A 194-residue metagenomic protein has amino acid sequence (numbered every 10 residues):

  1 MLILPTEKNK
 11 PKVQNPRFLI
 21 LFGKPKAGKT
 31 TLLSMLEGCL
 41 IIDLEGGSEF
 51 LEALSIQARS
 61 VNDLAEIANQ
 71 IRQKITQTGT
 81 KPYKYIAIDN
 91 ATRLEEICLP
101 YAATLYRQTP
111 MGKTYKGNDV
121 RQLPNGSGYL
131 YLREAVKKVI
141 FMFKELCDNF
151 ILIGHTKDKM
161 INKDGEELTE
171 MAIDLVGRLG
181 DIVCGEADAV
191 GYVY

Functional and structural regions predicted by a protein language model:
L2-I97: Conserved P-loop
A58, A102-Y106, L168-T169: Glycine-rich, phosphate-binding/catalytic loops in enzymes
L64-I71, N125-K137, T169-R178: Well-ordered, non-membrane alpha-helical segments in soluble/globular domains
T80-Y85, L146-L152: Loop/turn-to-beta-strand initiation segments
A91-E95, P100-A103, D158-K159: A short acidic, glycine/proline-enriched capping/turn motif at secondary-structure boundaries, especially helix N-cap
C98-Y131: A solvent-exposed, charged loop/short amphipathic helix patch at secondary-structure junctions
A135-C147: Catalytic-core regions built around general acid/base machinery
F150-Y194: Phosphate-binding/switch region of NTP-binding enzymes
